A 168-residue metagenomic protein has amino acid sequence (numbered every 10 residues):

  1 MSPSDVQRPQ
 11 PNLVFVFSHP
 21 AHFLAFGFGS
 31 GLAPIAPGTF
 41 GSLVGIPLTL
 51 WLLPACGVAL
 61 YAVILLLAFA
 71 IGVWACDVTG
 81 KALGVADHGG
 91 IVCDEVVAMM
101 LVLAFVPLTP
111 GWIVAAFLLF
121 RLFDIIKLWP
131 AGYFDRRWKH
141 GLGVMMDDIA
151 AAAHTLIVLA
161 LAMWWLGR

Functional and structural regions predicted by a protein language model:
S2-G41, V73-V102, L122-H154: Interhelical loop and helix-boundary elements at the membrane-water interface of polytopic inner-membrane proteins
A33-L50, L60, L65-A68, T79: Short Lys/Arg-rich amphipathic alpha-helical segments
L43-G57, M100-V106: Interfacial segments of multi-pass membrane proteins
P47, W51, A70, W74-V78 (+4 more regions): Transmembrane alpha-helix boundary/anchor motif
W51-L66, G84, A131-G141, G167: Membrane interface segments of multi-pass transport proteins and intramembrane proteases
A62-F69, I113-R121: Hydrophobic core segments of alpha-helical transmembrane domains in multi-pass membrane proteins
L161-R168: Juxtamembrane boundary at the C-terminal end of a transmembrane helix
